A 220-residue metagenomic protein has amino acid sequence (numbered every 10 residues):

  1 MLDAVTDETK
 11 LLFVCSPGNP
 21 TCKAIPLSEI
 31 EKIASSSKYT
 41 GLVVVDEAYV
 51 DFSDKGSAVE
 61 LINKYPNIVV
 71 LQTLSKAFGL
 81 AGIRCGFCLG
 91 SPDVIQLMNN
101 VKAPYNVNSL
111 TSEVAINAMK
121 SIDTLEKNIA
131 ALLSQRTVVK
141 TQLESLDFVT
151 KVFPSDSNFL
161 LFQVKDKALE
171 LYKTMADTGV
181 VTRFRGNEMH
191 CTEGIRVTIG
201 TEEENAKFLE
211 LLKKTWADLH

Functional and structural regions predicted by a protein language model:
M1-S53: Active-site phosphate-binding strand-loop segment of PLP-dependent enzymes
D3-A4, I33, L61, Q142 (+1 more regions): CheY-like receiver
S28, T174-T178, N187-H220: PLP-dependent enzyme catalytic core of the Aspartate aminotransferase-like
E29-S37, E60-K64, L97: Catalytic-core regions built around general acid/base machinery
N67-S145, K151-V152: PLP-dependent aminotransferase class I/II
G82, D156-S157, M189-E193: Short acidic/glycine-enriched loop/turn segments that link adjacent beta-strands
L132-L133, S145-T178, I195, I199: Conserved PLP-binding catalytic core of the aspartate aminotransferase-like
